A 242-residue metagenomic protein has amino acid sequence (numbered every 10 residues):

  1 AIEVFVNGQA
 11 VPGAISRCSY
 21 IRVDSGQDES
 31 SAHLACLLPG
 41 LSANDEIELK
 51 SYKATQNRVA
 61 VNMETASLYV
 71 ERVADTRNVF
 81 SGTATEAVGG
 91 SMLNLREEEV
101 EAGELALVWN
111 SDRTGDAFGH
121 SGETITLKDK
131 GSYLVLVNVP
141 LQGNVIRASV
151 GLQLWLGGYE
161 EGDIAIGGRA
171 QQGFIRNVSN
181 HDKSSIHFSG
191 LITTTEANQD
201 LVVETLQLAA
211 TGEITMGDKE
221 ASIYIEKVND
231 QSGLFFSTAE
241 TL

Functional and structural regions predicted by a protein language model:
A1, A32-C36, N44-K53, G131-L141 (+2 more regions): Extracellular beta-strand-rich recognition modules
A1, Q56-A148, Q172, E213-L242: Terminal (often C-terminal
A1-A10, R147-E160: Short, surface-exposed beta-strand/strand-loop-strand elements in extracellular ectodomains
V6, P12, L41-E46, T126-L127 (+1 more regions): Glycine-biased low-complexity/repetitive sequence motifs
A10, K53-Q56, L208-A210, Q231: Acidic glycine-/aspartate-rich tracts in secreted/extracellular proteins
P12-S42, F118, L156, E161-E196: Glycine-rich strand-loop-strand elements at beta-sheet edges
C36-S42, A60, T124-T126, G190-E196 (+2 more regions): Exposed beta-sheet edge/beta-hairpin loop segments within beta-rich domains
